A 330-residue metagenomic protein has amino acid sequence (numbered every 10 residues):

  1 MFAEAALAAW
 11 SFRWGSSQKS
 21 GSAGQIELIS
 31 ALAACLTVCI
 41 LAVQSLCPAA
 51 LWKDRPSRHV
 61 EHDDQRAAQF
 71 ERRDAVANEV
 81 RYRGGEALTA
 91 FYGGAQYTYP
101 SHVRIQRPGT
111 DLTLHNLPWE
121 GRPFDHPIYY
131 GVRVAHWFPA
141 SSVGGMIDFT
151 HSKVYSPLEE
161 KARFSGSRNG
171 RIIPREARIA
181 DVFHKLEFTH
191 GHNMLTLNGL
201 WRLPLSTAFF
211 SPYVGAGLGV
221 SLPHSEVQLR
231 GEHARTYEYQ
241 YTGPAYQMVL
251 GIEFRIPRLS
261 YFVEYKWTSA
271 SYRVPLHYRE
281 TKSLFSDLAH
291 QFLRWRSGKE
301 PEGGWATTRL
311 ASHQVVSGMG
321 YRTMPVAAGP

Functional and structural regions predicted by a protein language model:
A33-Q44: Bacterial N-terminal signal peptides
S45-F138, F292-S297, G304-P330: Short glycine/proline- and aromatic-enriched beta-strand/turn motifs that initiate or cap beta-hairpins
D74-V76, L117-E120, D181-F188, G231-Y239 (+1 more regions): Extracellular loop and loop/strand-boundary signature of outer-membrane beta-barrel proteins
N78-E79, A90, V132-H136, L195-L203 (+5 more regions): Residues on the lipid-exposed face of transmembrane beta-strands in outer-membrane beta-barrel proteins
G84, H126-Y130, T189-L195, F210 (+2 more regions): Residues that define the transmembrane beta-barrel architecture of outer-membrane proteins
P100-Q106, P157-F164, H224-H233, V274-E280: Outer-membrane beta-barrel translocator domains and adjoining extracellular loop/strand segments of Gram-negative
P108-L112, R163-I179, E232-A234, H277-E302: Solvent-exposed loop segments that connect transmembrane elements
A135-L229, S312, G318-P325: Gram-negative (and chloroplast) outer-membrane scaffold detector with strong preference for beta-barrel transmembrane
